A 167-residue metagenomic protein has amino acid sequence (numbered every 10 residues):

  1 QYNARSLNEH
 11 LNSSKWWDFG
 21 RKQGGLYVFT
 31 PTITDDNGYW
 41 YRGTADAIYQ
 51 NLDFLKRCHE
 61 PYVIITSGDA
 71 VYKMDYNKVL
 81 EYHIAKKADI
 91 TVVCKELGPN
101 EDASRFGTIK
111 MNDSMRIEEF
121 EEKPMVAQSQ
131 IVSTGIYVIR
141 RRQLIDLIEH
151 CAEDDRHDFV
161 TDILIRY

Functional and structural regions predicted by a protein language model:
Q1-V71, Y76-Y82, M111: Conserved N-terminal catalytic core of the sugar/cofactor nucleotidyltransferase
Y2, E96-P99: Short beta-alpha junction loops
H10, A103-F106: Short aromatic-enriched loop/helix-cap "lid" or pocket-rim segments at secondary-structure transitions that line
T30, S67, V92-C94, E121: Short loop/edge segments at beta-strand edges and connector loops that shape dinucleotide/nucleotide cofactor-binding
K56, E60, I64, V71 (+4 more regions): Catalytic-core segments of class I nucleotidyltransferases/pyrophosphorylases that form NMP-activated intermediates
K86-E96, G107, E118: A short, conserved acidic/glycine-rich loop-to-beta-strand motif that forms the donor nucleotide-sugar/metal
C94, K110, V138-R140: Short, well-ordered beta-strand micro-motif
K110-R116: Short acidic-glycine loop/turn motifs at beta-strand connectors
